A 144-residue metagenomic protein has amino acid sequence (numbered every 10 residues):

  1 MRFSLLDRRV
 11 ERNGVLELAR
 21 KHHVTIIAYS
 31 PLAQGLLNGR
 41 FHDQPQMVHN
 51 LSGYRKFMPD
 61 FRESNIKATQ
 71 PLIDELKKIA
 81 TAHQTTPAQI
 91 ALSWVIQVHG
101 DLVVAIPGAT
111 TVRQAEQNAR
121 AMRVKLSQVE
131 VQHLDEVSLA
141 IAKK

Functional and structural regions predicted by a protein language model:
M1-K143: Beta/alpha (TIM)-barrel catalytic core signal, keyed to glycine-rich beta->alpha loops juxtaposed to Asp/Glu that bind
